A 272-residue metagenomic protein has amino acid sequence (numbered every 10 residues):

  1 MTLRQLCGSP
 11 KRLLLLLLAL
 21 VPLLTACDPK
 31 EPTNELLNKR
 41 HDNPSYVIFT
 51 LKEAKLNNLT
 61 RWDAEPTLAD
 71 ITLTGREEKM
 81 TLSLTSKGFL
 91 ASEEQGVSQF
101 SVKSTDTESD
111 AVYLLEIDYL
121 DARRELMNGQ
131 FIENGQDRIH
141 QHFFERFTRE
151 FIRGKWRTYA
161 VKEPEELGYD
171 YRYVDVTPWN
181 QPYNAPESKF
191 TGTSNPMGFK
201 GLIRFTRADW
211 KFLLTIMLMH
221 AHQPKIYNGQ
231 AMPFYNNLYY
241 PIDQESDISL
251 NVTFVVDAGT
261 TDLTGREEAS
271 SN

Functional and structural regions predicted by a protein language model:
M1-T25: Sec-dependent bacterial lipoprotein signal peptides
V21-F49: Bacterial Sec-dependent N-terminal signal peptides
E31-P32, E125-Y183: Extended, polar beta-sheet/loop recognition surfaces of beta-rich domains that mediate binding to diverse ligands
N38, Q99-Y113, W179-D243: Exposed beta-sheet edge/beta-hairpin loop segments within beta-rich domains
T50-F89: Post-signal-peptide N-terminal segment of Sec-exported extracytoplasmic proteins
L73-T107, L202: Tryptophan-paired
M80-A91, R157-G201: Extended, solvent-exposed segments with strong compositional bias
G229-N272: Short beta-strand elements
